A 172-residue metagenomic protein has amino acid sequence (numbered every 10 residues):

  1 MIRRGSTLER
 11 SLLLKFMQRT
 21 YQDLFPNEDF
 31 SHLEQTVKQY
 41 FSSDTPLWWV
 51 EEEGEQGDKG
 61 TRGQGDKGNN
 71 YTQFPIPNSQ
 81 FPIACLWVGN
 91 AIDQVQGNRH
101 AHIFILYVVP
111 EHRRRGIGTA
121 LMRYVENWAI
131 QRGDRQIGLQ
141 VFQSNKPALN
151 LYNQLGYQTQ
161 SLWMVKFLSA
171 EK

Functional and structural regions predicted by a protein language model:
M1-E55, G68-I105, V109, M122 (+1 more regions): Acetyl-CoA-dependent GNAT
V109-E111, R115, Q143-S144: Active-site acidic-Proline motif in GNAT/NAT acetyltransferases
H112, G116-Y124: Conserved acetyl-CoA pyrophosphate-binding loop and the N-cap/start of the following alpha-helix in GNAT-like
T119, Q143-S161, K166-L168: Conserved active-site alpha-helix within GNAT-family acetyltransferase domains
M122, I130-Q140: Conserved GNAT acetyl-CoA-binding A-motif
